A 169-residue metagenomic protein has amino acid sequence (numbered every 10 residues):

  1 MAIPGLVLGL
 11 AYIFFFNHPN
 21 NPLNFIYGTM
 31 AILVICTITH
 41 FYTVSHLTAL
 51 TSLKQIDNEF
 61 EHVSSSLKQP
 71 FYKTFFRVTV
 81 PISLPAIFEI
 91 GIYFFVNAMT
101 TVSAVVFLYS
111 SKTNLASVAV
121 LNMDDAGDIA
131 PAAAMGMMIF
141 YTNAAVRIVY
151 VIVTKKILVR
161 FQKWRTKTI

Functional and structural regions predicted by a protein language model:
M1-I3, A31-T43, F95-M99, Y109-S110 (+1 more regions): Hydrophobic transmembrane alpha-helices
I3, T39, H46-A49, D57 (+1 more regions): Transmembrane alpha-helices
L6-T39, N58, Y72, L108-K112: Membrane-interfacial helix termini and adjacent extracytoplasmic/periplasmic loops of multi-pass transporters
G9, I13-N17, P85, E89 (+5 more regions): Juxtamembrane/transmembrane-helix interface segments of polytopic membrane transporters
F15, P19, N24, I38 (+5 more regions): Amphipathic alpha-helical segments that mediate coupling or scaffolding at interfaces
Y27-A31, E61, Y72, L84 (+2 more regions): Residues that define the loop-to-transmembrane-helix transition and helix capping in multi-pass membrane transporters
L50-F76, I92-Y93, A133-I169: C-terminal transmembrane helix and the adjacent membrane-cytosol boundary/short C-terminal tail of inner/organellar
M99, V105-V151: Interhelical loop and adjacent transmembrane-helix boundary motif in polytopic membrane transport permeases
